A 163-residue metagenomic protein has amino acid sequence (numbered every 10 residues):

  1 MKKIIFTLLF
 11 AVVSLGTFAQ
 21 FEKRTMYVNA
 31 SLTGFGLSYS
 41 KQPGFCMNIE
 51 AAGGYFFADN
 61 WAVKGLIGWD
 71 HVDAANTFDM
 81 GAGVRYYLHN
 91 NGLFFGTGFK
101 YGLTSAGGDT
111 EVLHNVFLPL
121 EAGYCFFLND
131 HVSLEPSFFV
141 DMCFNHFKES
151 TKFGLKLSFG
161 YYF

Functional and structural regions predicted by a protein language model:
M1-T25: Cleavable N-terminal export/targeting peptides
S14-G16, S38, M142: N-terminal processing/targeting junctions
E22, G34, A52-M142, S158-F163: Gram-negative (and chloroplast) outer-membrane scaffold detector with strong preference for beta-barrel transmembrane
V28-D59: N-terminal targeting signals for Sec/Tat export/insertion, comprising classic cleavable signal peptides
Q42, E111-L113, K148: Aromatic-acidic/polar surface patches that form glycan- and anion
C143-S150: A short acidic/glycine-rich loop-to-helix N-cap element
